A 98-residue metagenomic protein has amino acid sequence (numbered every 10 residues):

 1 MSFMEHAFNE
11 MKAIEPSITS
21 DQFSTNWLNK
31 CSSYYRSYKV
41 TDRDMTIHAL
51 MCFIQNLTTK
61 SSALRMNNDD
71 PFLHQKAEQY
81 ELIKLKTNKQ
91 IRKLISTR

Functional and structural regions predicted by a protein language model:
M1-E15: A short, Lys/Arg-rich alpha-helix, primarily the initiator
M4, I47-L50: Short amphipathic alpha-helical segments that mediate assembly, nucleic-acid/protein binding, or membrane association
A7-E10, F53-N56, K86, Q90: Charge-rich, solvent-exposed alpha-helical interaction surfaces
S17-T19: Residue-level signal for the short linker/turn that defines the boundary of a DNA-recognition helix
F23-S24: Short alpha-helical "recognition helix" segments of helix-turn-helix
W27-M45: Recognition helix of helix-turn-helix/homeodomain-like DNA-binding domains that insert into the DNA major groove
A49-L64: DNA major-groove recognition helix of helix-turn-helix/homeodomain DNA-binding modules
M66-R98: Helix-turn-helix/homeodomain-like alpha-helical modules used for DNA recognition and transcription-factor dimerization
